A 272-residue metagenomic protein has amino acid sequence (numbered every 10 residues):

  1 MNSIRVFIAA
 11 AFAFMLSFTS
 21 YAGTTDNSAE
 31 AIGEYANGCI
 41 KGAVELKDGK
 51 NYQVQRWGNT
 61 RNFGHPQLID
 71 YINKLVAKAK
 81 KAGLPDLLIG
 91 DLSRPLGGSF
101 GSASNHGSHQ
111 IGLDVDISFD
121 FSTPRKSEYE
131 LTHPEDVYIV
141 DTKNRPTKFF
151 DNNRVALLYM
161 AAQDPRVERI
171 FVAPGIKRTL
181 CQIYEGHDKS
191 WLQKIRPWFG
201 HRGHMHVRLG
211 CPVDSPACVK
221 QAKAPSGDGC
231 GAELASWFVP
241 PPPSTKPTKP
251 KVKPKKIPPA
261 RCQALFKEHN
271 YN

Functional and structural regions predicted by a protein language model:
N2-A10: Sec-dependent signal peptide recognition, specifically the positively charged N-region followed immediately by
A9-S17: Bacterial N-terminal signal peptides
F18-A22: Sec/Tat signal peptide C-region and signal peptidase I cleavage site
T25, L131-N272: Catalytic cores and adjacent binding grooves of peptidoglycan-active enzymes
T25-D26, Y71-N105, F171-K194: Extended, low-complexity, intrinsically disordered C-terminal regulatory tails of eukaryotic serine/threonine kinases
D26-D91, N152-L157, D164-V167: Active-site acidic/histidine clusters and adjacent loop/turn architecture that either coordinate catalytic ions
A82-L84, Q110-D114, R202-H204: Extracytoplasmic
R94-T147, V207: Acidic/His-rich structured neighborhood in mature extracellular/periplasmic domains
